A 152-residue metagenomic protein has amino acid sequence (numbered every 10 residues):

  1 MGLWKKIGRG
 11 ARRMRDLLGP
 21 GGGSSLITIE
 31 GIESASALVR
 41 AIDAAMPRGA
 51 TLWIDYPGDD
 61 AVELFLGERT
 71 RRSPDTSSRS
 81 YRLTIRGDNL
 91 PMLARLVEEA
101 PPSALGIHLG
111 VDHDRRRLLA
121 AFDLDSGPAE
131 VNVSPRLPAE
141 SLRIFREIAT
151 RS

Functional and structural regions predicted by a protein language model:
G2-S152: Structured alpha/beta or helical-core interaction and ligand-binding surfaces enriched in interleaved
